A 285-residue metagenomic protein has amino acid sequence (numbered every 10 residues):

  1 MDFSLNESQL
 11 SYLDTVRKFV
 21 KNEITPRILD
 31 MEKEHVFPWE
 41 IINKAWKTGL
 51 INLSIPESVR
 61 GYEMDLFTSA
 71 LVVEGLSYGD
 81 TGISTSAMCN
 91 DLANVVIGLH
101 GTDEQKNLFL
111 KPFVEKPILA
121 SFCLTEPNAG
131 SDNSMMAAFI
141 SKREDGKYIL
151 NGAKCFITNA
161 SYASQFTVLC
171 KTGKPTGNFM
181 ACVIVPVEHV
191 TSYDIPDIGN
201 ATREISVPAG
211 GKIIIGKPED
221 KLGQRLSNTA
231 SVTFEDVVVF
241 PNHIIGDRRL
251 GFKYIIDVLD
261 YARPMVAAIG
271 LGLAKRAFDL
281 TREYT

Functional and structural regions predicted by a protein language model:
M1-A87, E104-L108, P112-E115: Amphipathic, small/basic residue-rich leader segments at the start of a protein or domain
S4-L5, Y78, T202-E204, G210-T285: Glycine-rich beta->alpha junctions and the first turn(s) of the following alpha-helix
Y78, A129, C155-A160, Y261-M265: Glycine-rich phosphate/pyrophosphate-binding beta-alpha loops
G82-E104, G130, E144: N-terminal glycine-rich flavin-associated loop
K116-L124: A short, Trp-centered hydrophobic/proline-enriched beta-strand micro-motif
N128-S131, F156-N159, T172-K174, K221-N228: Short Gly/Pro-enriched turn/cap motifs at secondary-structure boundaries
A138-S141: A structural signal for short hydrophobic beta-strand segments in well-ordered beta-sheet cores
K147, N151-I213: A short core secondary-structure module
